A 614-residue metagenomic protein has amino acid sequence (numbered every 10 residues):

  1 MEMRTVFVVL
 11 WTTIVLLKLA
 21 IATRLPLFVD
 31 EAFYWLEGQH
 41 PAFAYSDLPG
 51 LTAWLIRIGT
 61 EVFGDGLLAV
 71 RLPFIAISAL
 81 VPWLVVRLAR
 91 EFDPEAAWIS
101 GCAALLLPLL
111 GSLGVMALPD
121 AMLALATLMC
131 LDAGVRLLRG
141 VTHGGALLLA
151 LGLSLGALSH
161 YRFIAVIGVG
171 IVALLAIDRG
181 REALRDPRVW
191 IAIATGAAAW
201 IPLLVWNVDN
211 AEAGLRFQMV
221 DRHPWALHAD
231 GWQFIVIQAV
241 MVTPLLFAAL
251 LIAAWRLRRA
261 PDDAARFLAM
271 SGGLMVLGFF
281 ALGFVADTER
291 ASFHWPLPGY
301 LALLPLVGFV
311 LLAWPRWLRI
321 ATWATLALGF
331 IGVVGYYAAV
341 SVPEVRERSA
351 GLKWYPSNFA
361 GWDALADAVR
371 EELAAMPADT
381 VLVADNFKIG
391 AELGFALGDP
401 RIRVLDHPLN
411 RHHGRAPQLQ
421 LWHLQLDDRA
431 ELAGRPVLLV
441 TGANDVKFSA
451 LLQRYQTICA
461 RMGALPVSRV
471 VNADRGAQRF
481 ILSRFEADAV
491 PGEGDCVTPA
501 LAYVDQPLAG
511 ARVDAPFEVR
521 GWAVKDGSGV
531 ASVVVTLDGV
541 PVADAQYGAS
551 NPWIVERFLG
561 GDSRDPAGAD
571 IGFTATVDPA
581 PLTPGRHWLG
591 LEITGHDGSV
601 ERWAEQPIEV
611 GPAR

Functional and structural regions predicted by a protein language model:
R4-T5, V85-L106, L125: Transmembrane-helix signature of polytopic, membrane-embedded enzymes that assemble or transfer cell-envelope glycans
V8, L72-F92, M129, A133: Transmembrane-helix motifs of polytopic, lipid-linked glycan transferases
W11, A97-P108, S112, D132 (+3 more regions): Short helix- or helix-capping micro-motifs that position conserved polar/aromatic residues at function-defining sites
R90-E95, C130-L148: Membrane-interface transmembrane helices that cradle and orient dolichyl/undecaprenyl
L109, V115-L123: Short acidic/glycine- and proline-prone juxtamembrane loop motifs at membrane-interface regions of multi-pass membrane
V166-A265, S271, M275, F279-A286: Transmembrane-lumen/periplasm boundary regions of multi-pass, lipid-linked membrane glycan transferases
L312-R346: Signature aromatic-anchored transmembrane alpha helix within multi-pass, membrane-resident enzymes that catalyze glycan
K353-G494: Luminal/periplasmic acceptor-recognition loop/helix of membrane-associated glycosyltransferases
